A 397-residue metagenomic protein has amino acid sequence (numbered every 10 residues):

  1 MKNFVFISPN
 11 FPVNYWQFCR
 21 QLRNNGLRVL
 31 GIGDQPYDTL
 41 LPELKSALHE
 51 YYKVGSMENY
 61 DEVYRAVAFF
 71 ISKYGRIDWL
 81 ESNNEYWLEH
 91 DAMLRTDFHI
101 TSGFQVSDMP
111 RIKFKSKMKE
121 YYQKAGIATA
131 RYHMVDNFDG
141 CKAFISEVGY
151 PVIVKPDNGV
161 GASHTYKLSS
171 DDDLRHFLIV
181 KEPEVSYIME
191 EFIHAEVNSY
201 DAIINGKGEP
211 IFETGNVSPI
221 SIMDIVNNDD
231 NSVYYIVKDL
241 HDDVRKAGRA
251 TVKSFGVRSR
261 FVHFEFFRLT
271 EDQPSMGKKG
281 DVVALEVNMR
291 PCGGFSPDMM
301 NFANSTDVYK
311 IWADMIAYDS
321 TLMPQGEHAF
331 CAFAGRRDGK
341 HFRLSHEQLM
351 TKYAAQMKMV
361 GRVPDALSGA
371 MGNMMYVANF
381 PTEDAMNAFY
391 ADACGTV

Functional and structural regions predicted by a protein language model:
M1-Q105, D139, T382-D384, A388-T396: ATP-binding N-terminal substructure of ATP-dependent carboxylate-amine bond-forming enzymes
W16-R20, K119, K142, L178: Short amphipathic alpha-helical segments and helix-helix/interface helices
E62, G140-F144, D173: Short acidic active-site motifs
F70-I77, E147-V148, E182-E184: Glycine-rich phosphate-binding loop signature in dinucleotide/nucleotide-binding domains
R95-H164: A conserved helix-loop-beta module that forms one wall/lid of the active-site cleft in ATP-utilizing catalytic domains
A128-A130, P151-V154, S163-S199, S221-S232 (+3 more regions): Conserved ATP-binding module of the ATP-grasp superfamily
E191-V257, F261, R268, D272 (+4 more regions): ATP-dependent carboxylate/phosphate-activation module, predominantly the ATP-grasp catalytic core and closely related
I311-V397: Peripheral (often C-terminal) accessory segments that flank ATP-dependent C-N-forming ligase machineries
